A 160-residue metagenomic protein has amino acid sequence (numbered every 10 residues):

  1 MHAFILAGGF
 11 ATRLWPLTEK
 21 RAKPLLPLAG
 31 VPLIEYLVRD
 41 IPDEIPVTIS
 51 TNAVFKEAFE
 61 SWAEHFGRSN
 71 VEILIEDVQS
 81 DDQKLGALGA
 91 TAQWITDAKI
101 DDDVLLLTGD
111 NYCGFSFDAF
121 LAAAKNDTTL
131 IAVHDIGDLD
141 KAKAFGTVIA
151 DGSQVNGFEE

Functional and structural regions predicted by a protein language model:
H2-I5, R13, L26-P27, V31-T108 (+2 more regions): Conserved N-terminal catalytic core of the sugar/cofactor nucleotidyltransferase
F4, T12-R13, A132-G137: Intrinsically disordered, low-complexity segments enriched in polar/charged residues with Gly/Pro, especially when
L14, L25, V155-F158: Short clusters of hydrophobic/aromatic residues that line enzyme substrate/ligand-binding pockets
L17, A63-H65, T96, L121-A122 (+2 more regions): Short secondary-structure boundary/capping segments
E19-P24: Short alpha-helical oligomerization interface
C113-E160: Conserved core of the sugar-phosphate nucleotidyltransferase
